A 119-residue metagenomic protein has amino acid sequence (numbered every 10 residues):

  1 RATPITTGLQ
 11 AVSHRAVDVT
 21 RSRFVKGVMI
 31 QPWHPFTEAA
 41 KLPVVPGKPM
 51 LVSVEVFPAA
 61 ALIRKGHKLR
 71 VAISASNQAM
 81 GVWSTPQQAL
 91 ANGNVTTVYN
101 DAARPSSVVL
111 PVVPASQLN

Functional and structural regions predicted by a protein language model:
R1-N119: Glycine/threonine-rich phosphate-binding loop and adjacent beta-strand/alpha-helix elements that clamp
